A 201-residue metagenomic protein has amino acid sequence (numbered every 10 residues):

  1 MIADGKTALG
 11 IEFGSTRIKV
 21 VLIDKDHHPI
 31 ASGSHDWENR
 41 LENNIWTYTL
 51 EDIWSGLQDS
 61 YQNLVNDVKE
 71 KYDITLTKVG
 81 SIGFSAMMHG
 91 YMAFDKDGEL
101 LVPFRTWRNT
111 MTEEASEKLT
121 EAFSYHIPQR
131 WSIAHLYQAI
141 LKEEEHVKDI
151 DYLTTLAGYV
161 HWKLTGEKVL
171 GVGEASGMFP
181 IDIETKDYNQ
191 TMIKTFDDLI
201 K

Functional and structural regions predicted by a protein language model:
M1-V102, E117, D149: N-terminal glycine/serine-rich phosphate-binding loop of ATP-dependent small-molecule kinases, especially carbohydrate
N63-K201: Glycine-rich phosphate-binding/catalytic subdomain of phosphoryl-transfer and nucleotide/sugar-phosphate-processing
